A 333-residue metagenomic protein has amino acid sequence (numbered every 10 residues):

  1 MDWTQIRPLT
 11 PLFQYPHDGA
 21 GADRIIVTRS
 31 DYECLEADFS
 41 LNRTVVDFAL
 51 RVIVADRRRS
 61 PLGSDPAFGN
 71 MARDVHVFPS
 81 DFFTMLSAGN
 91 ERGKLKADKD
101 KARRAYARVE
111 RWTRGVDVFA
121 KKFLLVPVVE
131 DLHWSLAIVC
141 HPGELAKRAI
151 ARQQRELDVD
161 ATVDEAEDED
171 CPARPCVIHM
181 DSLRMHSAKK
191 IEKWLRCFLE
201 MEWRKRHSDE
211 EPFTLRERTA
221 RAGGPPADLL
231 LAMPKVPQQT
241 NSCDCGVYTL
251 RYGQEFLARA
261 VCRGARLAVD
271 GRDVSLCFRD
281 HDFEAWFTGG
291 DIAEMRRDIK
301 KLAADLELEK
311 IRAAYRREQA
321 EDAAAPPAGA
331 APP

Functional and structural regions predicted by a protein language model:
M1-P8, R316-P333: Ser/Thr-rich, low-complexity intrinsically disordered regulatory regions
M1-S135, V139-E165, P172-V177, M185-A188: Cysteine protease catalytic domains with a Cys-His-Asp triad
F39, R43, F48, V52-D56 (+9 more regions): Generic recognition of well-structured, leucine-rich alpha-helical segments and adjacent helix-turn regions within
R92-D100, C197, G246-R251: Short, surface-exposed amphipathic charged segments that create phosphate/polyanion-binding patches used for binding
A97-A105, Q153-Q154, L306-A323: Long, compositionally biased, charged low-complexity segments
I150-A166, H207-A222: Short mixed-charge
P175, E192-K193, E200-Q319: C-terminal folded domains that constitute the principal catalytic or ligand-binding module of multi-domain proteins
